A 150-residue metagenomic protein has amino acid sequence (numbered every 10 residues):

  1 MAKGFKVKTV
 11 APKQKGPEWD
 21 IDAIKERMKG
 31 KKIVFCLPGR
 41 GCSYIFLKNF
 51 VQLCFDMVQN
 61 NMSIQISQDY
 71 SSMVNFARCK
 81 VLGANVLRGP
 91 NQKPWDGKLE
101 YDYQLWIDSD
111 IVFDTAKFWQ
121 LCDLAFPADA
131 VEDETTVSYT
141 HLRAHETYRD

Functional and structural regions predicted by a protein language model:
A2-Q68: N-proximal low-complexity "stem/linker" segments adjacent to membrane-targeting elements
F35-C36, I66-Y70, Y103-D110, S138-Y139: Extended hydrophobic secondary-structure segments that form protein cores and membrane-embedded regions
F46, A77, K117-F118: Residues at alpha-helix caps and immediate loop-helix transition turns in enzyme cores, especially N- and C-cap
N49-Q52, K80, Q120: Alpha-helical elements of Rossmann-like donor-binding domains used by nucleotide-donor carbohydrate transfer enzymes
V74-G97: Short, conserved alpha-helix that lines the donor NDP-sugar binding/gating region of sugar-transfer enzymes
Q92, D96-V112: Short beta-strand-to-loop acidic/aromatic patch adjacent to the donor-nucleotide binding site
A116-L142: Conserved donor-nucleotide/metal-binding helix-loop-beta segment in metal-dependent transferases, i.e., the alpha-helix
H141-D150: Single conserved hydrophobic/aromatic residue that forms the stacking wall/gate of nucleotide- or nucleobase-binding
